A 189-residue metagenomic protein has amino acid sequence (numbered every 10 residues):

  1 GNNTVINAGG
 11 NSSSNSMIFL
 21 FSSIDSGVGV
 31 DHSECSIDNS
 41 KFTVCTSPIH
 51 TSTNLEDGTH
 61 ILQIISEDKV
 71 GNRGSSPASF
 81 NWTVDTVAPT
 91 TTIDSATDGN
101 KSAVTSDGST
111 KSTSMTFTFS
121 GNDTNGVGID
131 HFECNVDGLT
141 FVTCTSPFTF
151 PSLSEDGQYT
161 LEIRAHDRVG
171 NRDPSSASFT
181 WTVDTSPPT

Functional and structural regions predicted by a protein language model:
G1-T189: Low-complexity, disordered linker/stalk regions enriched in Pro/Thr/Ser/Gly
